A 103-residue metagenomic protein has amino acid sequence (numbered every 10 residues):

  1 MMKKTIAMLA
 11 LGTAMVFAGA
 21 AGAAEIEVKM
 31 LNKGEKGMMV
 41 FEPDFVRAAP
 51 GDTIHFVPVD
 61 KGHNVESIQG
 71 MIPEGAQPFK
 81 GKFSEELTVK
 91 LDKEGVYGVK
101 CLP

Functional and structural regions predicted by a protein language model:
M1-L9: Bacterial N-terminal signal peptides that target proteins for export
L9-V16: Bacterial N-terminal signal peptides
G19-P103: Extracytoplasmic copper-binding redox domains, predominantly the cupredoxin/blue-copper superfamily
